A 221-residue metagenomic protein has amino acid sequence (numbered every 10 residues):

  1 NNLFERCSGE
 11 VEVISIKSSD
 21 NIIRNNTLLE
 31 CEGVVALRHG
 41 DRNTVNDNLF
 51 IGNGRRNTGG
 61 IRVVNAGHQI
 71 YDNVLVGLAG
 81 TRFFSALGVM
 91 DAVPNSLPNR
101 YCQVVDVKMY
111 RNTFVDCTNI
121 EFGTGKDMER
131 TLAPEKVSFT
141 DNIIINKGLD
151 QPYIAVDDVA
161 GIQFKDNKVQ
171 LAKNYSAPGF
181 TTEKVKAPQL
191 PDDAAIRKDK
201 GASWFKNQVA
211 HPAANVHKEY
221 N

Functional and structural regions predicted by a protein language model:
N1-Q189: Glycine- and acidic/polar-rich repeat regions and solenoidal domains
Y175-N221: Surface beta-loop-beta hairpin patches that serve as ligand-binding interfaces in beta-rich domains
